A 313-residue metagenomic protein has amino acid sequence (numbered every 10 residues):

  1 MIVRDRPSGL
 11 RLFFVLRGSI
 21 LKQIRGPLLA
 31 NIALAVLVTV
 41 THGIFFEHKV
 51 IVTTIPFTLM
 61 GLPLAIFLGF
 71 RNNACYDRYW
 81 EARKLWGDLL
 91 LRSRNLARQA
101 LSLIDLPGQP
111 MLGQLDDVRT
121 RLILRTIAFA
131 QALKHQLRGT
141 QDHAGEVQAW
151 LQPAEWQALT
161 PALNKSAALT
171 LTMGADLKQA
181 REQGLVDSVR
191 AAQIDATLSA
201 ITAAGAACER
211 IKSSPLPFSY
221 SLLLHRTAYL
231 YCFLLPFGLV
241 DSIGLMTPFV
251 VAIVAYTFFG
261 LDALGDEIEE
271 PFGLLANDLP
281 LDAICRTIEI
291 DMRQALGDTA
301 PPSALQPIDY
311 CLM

Functional and structural regions predicted by a protein language model:
M1-D88, L106, P110, I243-G244 (+2 more regions): N-terminal juxtamembrane/topogenic regions of multi-pass membrane proteins
S8-R17, E81, R121, V186 (+3 more regions): Juxtamembrane loop-helix boundary motifs flanking transmembrane segments in multi-pass membrane proteins
G26-L28, I32-F46, T53-F57, F67-R71 (+1 more regions): Alpha-helical transmembrane anchor segments
F70-R78, R83, G87, A167 (+3 more regions): Short helix-terminus and kink motifs of transmembrane alpha helices, predominantly at the cytoplasmic interface
R78, A82, A162, S219-L222 (+1 more regions): Alpha-helix N-cap/helix-initiation motif
Y79-L96, T197-G205, I211, L275-L281 (+1 more regions): Intracellular alpha-helical coupling/juxtamembrane segments of multi-pass membrane proteins
S93-I127, F272-M313: Solvent-exposed, non-transmembrane helices and loops of integral membrane proteins
Q99-F218: Structured inter-helical modules in multipass membrane proteins
